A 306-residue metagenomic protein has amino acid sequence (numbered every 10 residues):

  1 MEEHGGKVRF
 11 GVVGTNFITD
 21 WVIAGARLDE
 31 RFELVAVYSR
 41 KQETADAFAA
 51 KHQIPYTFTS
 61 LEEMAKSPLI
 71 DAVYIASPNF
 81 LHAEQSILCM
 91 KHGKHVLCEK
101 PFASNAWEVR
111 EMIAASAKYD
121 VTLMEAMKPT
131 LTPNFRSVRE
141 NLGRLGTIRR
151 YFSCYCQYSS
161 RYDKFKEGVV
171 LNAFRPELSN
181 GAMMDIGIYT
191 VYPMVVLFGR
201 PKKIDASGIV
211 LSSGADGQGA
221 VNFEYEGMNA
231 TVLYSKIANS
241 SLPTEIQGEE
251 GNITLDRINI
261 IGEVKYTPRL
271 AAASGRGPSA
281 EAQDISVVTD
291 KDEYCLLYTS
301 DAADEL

Functional and structural regions predicted by a protein language model:
M1-H52: N-terminal Rossmann-like dinucleotide-binding module
E33-A36, V73, L123, N180: Short active-site oxyanion
H52-A115: Beta-loop-alpha module in the N-terminal Rossmann-like domain of NAD(P)-dependent dehydrogenases, especially those
F58, C98, L123-E125, L255: Hydrophobic residues in well-ordered beta-strands that form the structural core
E111-K128, R149-R150: Rossmann-fold dehydrogenase core element
P129-I204: Predominantly a Rossmann-like dinucleotide-binding segment in NAD(P)-dependent oxidoreductases
V210-D216, Y225-L296: NAD(P)-dinucleotide binding in Rossmann-like oxidoreductases
Y298, A302-L306: Single conserved hydrophobic/aromatic residue that forms the stacking wall/gate of nucleotide- or nucleobase-binding
